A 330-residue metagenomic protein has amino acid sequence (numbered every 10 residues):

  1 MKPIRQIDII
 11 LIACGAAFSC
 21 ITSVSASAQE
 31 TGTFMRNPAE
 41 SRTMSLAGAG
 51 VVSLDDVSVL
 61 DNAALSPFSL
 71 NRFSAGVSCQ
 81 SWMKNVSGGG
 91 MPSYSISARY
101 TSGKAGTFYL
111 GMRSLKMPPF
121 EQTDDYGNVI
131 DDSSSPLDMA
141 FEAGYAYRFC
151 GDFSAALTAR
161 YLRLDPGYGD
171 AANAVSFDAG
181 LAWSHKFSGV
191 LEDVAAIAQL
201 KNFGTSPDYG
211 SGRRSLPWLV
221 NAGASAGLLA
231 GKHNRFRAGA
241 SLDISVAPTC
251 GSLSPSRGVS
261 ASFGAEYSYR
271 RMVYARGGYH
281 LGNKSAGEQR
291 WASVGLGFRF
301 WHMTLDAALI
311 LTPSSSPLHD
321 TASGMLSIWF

Functional and structural regions predicted by a protein language model:
K2-A13: Bacterial N-terminal signal peptides that target proteins for export
Q6, S19, S87-G88: Intrinsically disordered, low-complexity regulatory segments enriched in acidic/serine/proline/glutamine/glycine
L11-T22: Bacterial N-terminal signal peptides
S27-F330: Subset of outer-membrane beta-barrel
